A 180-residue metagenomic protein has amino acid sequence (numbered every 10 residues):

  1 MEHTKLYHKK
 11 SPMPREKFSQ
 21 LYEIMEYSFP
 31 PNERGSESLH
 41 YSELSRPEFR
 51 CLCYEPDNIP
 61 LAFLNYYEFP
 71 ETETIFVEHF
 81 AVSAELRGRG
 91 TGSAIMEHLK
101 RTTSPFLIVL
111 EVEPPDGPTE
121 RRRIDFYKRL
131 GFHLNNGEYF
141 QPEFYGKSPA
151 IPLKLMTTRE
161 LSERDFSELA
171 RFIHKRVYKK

Functional and structural regions predicted by a protein language model:
M1-S36, L153, D165-K179: Short amphipathic alpha-helix that is part of the acyltransferase structural core
Y27-P56, N65: Active-site rim helix/loop that mediates acceptor-substrate recognition in acyltransferases
S38-E43, Y139-Y145: Short, solvent-exposed loop/turn elements at beta->coil junctions and helix N-caps that rim active or binding pockets
C53, I59-E68, T74-A81: Conserved beta-strand in the GNAT
V82, G88-T102: Conserved acetyl-CoA-binding loop-helix of GNAT-fold acetyltransferases
T103-T119: Conserved GNAT acetyl-CoA-binding A-motif
P114-G137: Conserved active-site alpha-helix within GNAT-family acetyltransferase domains
T119-E120, F140-K180: C-terminal "cap" of GNAT-fold acetyltransferases
